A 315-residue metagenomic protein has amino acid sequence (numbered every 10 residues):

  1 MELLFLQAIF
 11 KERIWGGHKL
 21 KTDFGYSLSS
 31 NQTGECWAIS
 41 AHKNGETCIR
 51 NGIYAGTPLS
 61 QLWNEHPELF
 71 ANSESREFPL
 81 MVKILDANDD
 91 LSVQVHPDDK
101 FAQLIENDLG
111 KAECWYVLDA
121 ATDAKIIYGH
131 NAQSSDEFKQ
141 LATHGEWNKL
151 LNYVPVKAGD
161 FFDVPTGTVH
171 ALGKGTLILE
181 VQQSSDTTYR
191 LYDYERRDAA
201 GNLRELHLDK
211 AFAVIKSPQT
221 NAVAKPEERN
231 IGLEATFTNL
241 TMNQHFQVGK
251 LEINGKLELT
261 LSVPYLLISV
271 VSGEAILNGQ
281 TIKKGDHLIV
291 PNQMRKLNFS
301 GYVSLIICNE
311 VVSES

Functional and structural regions predicted by a protein language model:
M1-Q133, E195-N221, V248, S313: Transition-metal
V82-K83, L91, E113-Y116, Y153-V154 (+2 more regions): His/acidic/aromatic-lined binding-pocket segments of jelly-roll/cupin-type domains and related regulatory beta-sandwich
A102-L104, V169-K174, L179-Q182, L259-T260 (+2 more regions): Short beta-strand His + acidic residue motifs that chelate non-heme Fe in jelly-roll/DSBH and cupin folds
E113-W115, A171-E195, Y302-S315: A short hydrophobic beta-strand segment most commonly corresponding to one strand of the jelly-roll/cupin
D123-K157, L261, L267-K283: A short beta-strand-loop-beta hairpin characteristic of the jelly-roll/cupin
L150-D163, L172, L177, N278-K296: Short acidic-glycine-tyrosine-enriched beta hairpin
Y189-K250, N254-S262: C-terminal amphipathic alpha-helical segment
F237, G249-R295: A conserved acidic, glycine/proline-rich C-terminal tail/linker
